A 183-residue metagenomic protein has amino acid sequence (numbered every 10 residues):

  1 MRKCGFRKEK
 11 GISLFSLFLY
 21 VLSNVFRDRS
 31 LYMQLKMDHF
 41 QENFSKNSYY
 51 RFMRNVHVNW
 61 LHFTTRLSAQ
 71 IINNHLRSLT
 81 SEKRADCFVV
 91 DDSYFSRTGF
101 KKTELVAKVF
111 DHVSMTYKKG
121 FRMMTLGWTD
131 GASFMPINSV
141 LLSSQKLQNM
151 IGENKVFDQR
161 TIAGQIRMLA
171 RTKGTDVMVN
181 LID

Functional and structural regions predicted by a protein language model:
M1-D183: Conserved, well-structured functional cores that handle cations and Mg-NTP chemistry
